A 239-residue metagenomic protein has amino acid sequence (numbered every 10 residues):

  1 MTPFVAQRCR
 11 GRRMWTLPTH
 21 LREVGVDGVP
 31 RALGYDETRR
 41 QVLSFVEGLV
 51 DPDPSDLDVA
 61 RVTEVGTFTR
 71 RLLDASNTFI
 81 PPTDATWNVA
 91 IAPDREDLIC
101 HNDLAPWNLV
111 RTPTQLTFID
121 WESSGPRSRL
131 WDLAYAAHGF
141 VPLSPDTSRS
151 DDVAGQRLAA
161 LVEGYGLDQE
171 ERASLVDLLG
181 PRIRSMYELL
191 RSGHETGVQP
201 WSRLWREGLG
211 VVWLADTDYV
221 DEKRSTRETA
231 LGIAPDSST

Functional and structural regions predicted by a protein language model:
M1, A32, V89-W131: Active-site acidic catalytic loop and adjacent metal/ATP-binding pocket of ATP-dependent phosphoryl transfer enzymes
T2-A75, F79: A conserved alpha-helical element in kinase catalytic cores
G34-T38, P81-A92: Short, glycine/charge-rich beta-strand/loop segments that flank catalytic centers and engage negatively charged groups
D51-L57, G125-R127, L143-S148: Short, polar/flexible loop-turn hinges at active-site or ligand-entry regions and domain interfaces
P52-A85, D97-N102, W107, R111 (+1 more regions): Conserved kinase catalytic-core helix
L133-G166, R182-G193: Active-site activation/catalytic loop segments of kinase-like enzymes and analogous catalytic loops in related
S174-D177: Eukaryotic Ser/Thr/Pro-rich intrinsically disordered, low-complexity regulatory regions
M186-T239: ATP/Mg2+ or Mg2+-diphosphate-binding catalytic cores that bind nucleotide phosphates or diphosphates via glycine-rich
